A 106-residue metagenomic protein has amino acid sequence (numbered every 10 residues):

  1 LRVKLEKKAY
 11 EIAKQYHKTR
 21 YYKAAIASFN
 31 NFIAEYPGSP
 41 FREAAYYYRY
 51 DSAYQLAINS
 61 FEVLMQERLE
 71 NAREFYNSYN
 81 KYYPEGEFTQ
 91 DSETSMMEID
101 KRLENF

Functional and structural regions predicted by a protein language model:
L1-F106: Acidic, polar-rich low-complexity tracts and alpha-helical solenoid repeat scaffolds
